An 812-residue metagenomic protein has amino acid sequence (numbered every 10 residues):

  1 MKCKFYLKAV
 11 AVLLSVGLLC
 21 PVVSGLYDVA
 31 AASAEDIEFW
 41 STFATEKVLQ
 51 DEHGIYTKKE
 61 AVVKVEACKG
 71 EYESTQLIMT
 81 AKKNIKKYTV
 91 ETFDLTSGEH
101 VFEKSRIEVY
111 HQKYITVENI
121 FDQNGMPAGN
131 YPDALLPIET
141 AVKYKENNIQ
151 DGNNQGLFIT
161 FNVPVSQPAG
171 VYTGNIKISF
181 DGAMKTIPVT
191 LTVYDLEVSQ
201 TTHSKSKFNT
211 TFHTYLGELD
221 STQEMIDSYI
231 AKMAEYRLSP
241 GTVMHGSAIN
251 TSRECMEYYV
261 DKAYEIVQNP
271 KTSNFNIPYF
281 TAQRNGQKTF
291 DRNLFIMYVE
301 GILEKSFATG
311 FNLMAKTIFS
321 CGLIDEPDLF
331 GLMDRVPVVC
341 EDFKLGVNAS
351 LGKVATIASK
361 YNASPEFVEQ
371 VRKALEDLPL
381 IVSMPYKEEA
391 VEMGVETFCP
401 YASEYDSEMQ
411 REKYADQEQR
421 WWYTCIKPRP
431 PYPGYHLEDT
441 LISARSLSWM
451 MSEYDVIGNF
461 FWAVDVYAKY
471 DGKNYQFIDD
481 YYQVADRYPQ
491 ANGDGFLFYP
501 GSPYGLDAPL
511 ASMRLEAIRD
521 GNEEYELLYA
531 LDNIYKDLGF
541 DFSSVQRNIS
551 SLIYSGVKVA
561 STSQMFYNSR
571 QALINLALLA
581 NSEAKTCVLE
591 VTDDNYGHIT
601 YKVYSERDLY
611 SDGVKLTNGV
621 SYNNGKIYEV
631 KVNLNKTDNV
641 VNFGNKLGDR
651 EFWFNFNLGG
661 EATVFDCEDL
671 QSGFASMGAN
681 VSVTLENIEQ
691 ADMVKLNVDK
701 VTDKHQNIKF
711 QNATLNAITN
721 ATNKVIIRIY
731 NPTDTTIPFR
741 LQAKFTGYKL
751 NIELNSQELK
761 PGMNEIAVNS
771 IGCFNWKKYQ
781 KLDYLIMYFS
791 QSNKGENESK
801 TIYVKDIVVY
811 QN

Functional and structural regions predicted by a protein language model:
C20-A34: Sec-dependent signal peptide cleavage junction
S33-K59, K82-I159: Surface-exposed binding patches on compact interaction domains or structured appendages
N153, N162, T173-F180, K185-L375 (+3 more regions): Aromatic-lined carbohydrate-binding surfaces of glycoside hydrolases
G301-V336, C340-K387, D471-T592, R607-D608: Catalytic domains of carbohydrate-active enzymes that cleave complex glycans
T397-V484: Catalytic-core region of carbohydrate-active enzymes that cleave or remodel glycosidic bonds
N655-N680: Extracellular carbohydrate-recognition regions
T684-Q706: Short carbohydrate-recognition loop motifs
K700-W776, K781, N797-Y803, V808: Extracellular ligand-binding interfaces
